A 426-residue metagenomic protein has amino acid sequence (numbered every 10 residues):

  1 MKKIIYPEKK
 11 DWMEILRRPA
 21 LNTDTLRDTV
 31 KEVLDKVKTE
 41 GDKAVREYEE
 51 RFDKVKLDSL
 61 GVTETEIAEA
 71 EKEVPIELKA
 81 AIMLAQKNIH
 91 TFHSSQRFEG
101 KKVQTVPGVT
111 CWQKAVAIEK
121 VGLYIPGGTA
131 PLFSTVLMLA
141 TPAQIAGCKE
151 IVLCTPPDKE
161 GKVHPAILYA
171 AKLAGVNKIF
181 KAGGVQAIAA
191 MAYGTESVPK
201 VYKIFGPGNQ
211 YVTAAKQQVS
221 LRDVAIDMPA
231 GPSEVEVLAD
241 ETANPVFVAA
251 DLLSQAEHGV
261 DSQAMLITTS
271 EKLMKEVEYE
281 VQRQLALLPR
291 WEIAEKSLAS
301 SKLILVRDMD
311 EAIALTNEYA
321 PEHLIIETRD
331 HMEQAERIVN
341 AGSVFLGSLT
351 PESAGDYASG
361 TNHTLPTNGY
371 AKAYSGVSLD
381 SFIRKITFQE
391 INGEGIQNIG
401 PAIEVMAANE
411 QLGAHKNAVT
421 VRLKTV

Functional and structural regions predicted by a protein language model:
M1-E119: N-terminal Rossmann-like NAD(P)+-binding subdomain of aldehyde/semialdehyde dehydrogenases
K2-E8, K178-G183, L303-D308: Short acidic-hydrophobic, aromatic-tinged amphipathic segments that line or gate anion-handling sites
F98-V103, A225, S262-I267, L287-S297 (+3 more regions): Flexible, glycine/charged-enriched surface loops at secondary-structure junctions
V103-Y169: Conserved small-residue-rich beta-alpha loop and adjacent elements that most often cradle the phosphate/pyrophosphate
G175-Q263: Conserved NAD(P)+-binding/catalytic subdomain of aldehyde/semialdehyde dehydrogenases
H258, L266-A341: A glycine- and small/hydrophobic-rich beta-loop-beta segment that serves as a flexible "lid/hinge" or phosphate-binding
E318-V426: C-terminal core of ALDH-fold dehydrogenases
